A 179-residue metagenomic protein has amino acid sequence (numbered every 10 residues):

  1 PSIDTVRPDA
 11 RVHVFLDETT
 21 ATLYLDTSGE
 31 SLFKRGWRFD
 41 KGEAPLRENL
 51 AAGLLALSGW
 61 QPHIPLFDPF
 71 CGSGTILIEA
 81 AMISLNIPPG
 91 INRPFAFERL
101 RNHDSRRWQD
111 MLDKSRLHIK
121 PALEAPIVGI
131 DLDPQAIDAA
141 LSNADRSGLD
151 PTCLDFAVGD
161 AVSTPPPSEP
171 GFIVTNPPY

Functional and structural regions predicted by a protein language model:
P1-L55: Non-catalytic, mostly N-terminal accessory regions of nucleic-acid modification and defense proteins
R7-D9, D17-E18, Q61-H63, L123-E124 (+1 more regions): Short, well-ordered loop/turn elements at secondary-structure boundaries
V14, A140, N176: Residue-level signal for inorganic ion chemistry
E18, A161, P177: Residues immediately flanking
A21-L23, G74, G171-F172: Conserved active-site beta-strand-loop modules that form the wall/rim of enzyme catalytic pockets and either contain
L46-P165: Conserved S-adenosyl-L-methionine
N143, I173-Y179: Amphipathic alpha-helical repeat scaffolds
V162-V174: A short acidic, Gly/Pro-enriched loop at the edge of an enzyme's catalytic core that lines a small-molecule cofactor
